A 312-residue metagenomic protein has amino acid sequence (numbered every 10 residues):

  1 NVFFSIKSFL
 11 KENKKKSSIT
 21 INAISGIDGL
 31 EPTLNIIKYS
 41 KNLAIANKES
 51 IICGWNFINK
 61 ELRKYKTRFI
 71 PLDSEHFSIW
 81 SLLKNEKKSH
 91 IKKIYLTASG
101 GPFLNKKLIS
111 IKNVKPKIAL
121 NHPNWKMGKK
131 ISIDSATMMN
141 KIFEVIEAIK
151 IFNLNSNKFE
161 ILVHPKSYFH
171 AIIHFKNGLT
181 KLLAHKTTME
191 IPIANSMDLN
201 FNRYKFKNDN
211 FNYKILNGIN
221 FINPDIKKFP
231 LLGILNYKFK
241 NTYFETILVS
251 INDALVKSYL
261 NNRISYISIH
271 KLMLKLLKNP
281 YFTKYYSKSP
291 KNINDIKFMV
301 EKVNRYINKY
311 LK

Functional and structural regions predicted by a protein language model:
N1-K312: Catalytic, metal-anchored helix/loop core of enzyme active sites in primary metabolism
